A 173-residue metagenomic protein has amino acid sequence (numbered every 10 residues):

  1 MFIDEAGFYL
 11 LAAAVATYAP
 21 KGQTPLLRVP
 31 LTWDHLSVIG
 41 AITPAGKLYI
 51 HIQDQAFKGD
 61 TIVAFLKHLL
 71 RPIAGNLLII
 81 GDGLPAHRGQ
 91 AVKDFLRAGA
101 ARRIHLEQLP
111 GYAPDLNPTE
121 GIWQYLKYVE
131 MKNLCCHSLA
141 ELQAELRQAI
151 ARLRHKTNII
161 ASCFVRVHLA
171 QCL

Functional and structural regions predicted by a protein language model:
M1-L173: Short functional hotspots at interaction and active-site rims
